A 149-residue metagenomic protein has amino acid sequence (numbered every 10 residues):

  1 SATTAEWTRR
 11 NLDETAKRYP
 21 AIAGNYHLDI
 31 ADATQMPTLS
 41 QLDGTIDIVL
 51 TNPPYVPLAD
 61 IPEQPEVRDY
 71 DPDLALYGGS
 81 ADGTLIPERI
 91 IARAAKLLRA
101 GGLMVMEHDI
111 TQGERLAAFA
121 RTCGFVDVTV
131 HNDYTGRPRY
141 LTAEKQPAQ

Functional and structural regions predicted by a protein language model:
S1-P147: S-adenosylmethionine
